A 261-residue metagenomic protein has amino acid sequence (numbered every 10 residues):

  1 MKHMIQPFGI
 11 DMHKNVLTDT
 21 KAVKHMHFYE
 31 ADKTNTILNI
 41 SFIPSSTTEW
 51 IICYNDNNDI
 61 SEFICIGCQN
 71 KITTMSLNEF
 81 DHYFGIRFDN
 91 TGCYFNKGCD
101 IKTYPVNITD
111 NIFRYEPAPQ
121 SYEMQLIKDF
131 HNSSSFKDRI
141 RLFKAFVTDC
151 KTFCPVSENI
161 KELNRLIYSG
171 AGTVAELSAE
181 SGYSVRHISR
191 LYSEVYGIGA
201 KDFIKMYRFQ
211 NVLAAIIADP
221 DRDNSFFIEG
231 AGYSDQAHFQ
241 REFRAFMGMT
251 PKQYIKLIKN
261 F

Functional and structural regions predicted by a protein language model:
M1-K161, L166-A175, S181-V185, G199 (+4 more regions): Alpha-helical bundle regulatory/interaction domains
N159, K205-R208, P220-D221: N-terminal alpha-helical segment
V174, S189-E194, K201-I204: Long, low-complexity intrinsically disordered regions
G182-H187, L191, F209: Basic, Lys/Arg-rich alpha-helical nucleic-acid-recognition elements, primarily the DNA-binding modules of transcription
E194-I198, E242-Y254: A secondary-structure capping/hinge motif
D202-R208, I255-K256: Short Lys/Arg-enriched helix C-cap and helix-to-coil transition segments that create basic nucleic-acid-contact patches
